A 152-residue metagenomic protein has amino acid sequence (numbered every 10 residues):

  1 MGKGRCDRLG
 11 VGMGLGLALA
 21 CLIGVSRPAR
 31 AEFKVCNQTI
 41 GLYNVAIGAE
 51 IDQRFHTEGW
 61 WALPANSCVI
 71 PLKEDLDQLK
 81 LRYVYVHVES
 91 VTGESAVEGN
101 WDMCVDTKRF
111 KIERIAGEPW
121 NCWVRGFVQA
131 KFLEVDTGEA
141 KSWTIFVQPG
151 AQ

Functional and structural regions predicted by a protein language model:
M1-G2, V91: Short intrinsically disordered, low-complexity coil segments enriched in acidic
G2, G24-R27: Intrinsically disordered, low-complexity regions enriched in serine, threonine, proline and polar/charged residues
G2-L15: Bacterial N-terminal signal peptides that target proteins for export
L9, I23-V25, N44: A generic structural signal for ordered alpha-helices
G12-G24: Bacterial N-terminal signal peptides
P28-C36, I40-L76, Y83-Q152: Intrinsically disordered, low-complexity segments enriched in small/polar residues
